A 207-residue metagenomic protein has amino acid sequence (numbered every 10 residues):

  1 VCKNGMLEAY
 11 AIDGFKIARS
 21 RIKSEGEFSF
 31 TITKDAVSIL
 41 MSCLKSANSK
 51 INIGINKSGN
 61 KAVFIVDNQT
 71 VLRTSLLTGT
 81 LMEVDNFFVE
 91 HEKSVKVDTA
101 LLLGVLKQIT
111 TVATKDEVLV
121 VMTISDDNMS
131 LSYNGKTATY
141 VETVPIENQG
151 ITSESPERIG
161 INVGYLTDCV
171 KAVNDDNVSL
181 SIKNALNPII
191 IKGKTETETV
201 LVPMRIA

Functional and structural regions predicted by a protein language model:
V1-L77, E90-A207: DNA polymerase processivity clamps
E83-V84: Specificity-determining recognition surfaces
